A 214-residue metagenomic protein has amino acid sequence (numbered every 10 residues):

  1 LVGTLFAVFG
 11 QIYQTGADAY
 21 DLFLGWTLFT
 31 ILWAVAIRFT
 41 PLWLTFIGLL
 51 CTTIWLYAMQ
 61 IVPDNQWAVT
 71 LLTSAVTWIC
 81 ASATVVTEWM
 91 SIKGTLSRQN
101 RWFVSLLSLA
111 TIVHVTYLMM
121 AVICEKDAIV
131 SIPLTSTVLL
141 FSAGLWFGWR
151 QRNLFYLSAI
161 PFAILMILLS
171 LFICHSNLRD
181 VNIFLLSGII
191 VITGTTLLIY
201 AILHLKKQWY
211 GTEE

Functional and structural regions predicted by a protein language model:
L1-E214: Alpha-helical multi-pass membrane segments and their bilayer interfacial helix-loop junctions
